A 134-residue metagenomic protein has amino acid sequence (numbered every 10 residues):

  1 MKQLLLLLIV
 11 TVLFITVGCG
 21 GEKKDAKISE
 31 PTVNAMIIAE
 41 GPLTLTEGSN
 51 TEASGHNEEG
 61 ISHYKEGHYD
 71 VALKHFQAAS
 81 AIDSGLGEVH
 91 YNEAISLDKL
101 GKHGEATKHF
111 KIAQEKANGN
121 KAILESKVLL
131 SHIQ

Functional and structural regions predicted by a protein language model:
I15-G18: C-terminal motif of bacterial Sec signal peptides marking the signal peptidase cleavage site
M36-G55: TPR-adjacent "capping" and linker segments in tetratricopeptide-repeat scaffold/adaptor proteins
T46, A53-S54, G87-E88, K121-A122: Helix-start (N-cap) detector for alpha-helical repeat units in TPR-like alpha-solenoids, especially tetratricopeptide
E58, N92, S126-L129: Canonical tetratricopeptide repeat
K65-E66, K99-L100, H132-Q134: Register position in tetratricopeptide repeats
